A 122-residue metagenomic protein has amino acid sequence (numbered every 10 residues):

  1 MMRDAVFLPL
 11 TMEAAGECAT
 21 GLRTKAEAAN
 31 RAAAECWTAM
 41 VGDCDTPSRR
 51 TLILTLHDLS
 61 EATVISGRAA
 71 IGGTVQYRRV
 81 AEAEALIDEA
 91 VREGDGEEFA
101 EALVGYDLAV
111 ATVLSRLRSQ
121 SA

Functional and structural regions predicted by a protein language model:
M1-A122: C-terminal-biased regions
